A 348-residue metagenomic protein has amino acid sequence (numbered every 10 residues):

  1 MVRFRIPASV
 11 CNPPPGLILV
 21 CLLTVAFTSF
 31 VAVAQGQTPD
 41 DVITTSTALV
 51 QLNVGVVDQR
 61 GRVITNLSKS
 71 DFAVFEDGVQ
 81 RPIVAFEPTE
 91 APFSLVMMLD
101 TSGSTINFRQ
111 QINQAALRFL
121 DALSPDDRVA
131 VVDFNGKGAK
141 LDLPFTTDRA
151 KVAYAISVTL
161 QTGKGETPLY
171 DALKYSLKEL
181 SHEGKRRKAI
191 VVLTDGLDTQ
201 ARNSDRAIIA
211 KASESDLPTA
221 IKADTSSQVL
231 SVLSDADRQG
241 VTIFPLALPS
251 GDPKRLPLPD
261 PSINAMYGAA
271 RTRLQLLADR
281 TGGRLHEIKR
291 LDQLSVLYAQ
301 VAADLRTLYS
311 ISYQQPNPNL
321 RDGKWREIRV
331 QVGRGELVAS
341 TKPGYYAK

Functional and structural regions predicted by a protein language model:
M1-P15: N-terminal secretory signal peptides that target proteins for export/translocation
P7-S9, V25, V31-V33: Residue-level detector of intrinsically disordered, flexible termini and proteolytic processing junctions
C11, P15-G16, A32-G36: Short, low-complexity disordered leader/linker segments with a strong preference for bacterial N-terminal type II
P15-S29: Bacterial N-terminal signal peptides
A34-K348: Scaffold/interface architecture of coatomer-like assemblies
